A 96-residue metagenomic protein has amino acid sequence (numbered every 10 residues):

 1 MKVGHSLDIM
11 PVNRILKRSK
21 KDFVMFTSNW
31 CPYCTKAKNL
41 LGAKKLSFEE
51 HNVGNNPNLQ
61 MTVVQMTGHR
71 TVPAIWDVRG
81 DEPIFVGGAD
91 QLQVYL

Functional and structural regions predicted by a protein language model:
L7-E49: Local sequence-structure signature of Cys/Sec-based thiol-disulfide redox active-site neighborhoods
T27, N52, F85-G88: A structural signal for short, well-ordered beta-strand elements
P32, G54, Q93: Nucleotide phosphate-binding site architecture
L46-Q60, H69-R70: Thiol-based oxidoreductase modules, predominantly thioredoxin-like and allied folds used for disulfide exchange
Q60-T67, Y95-L96: Short amphipathic alpha-helix with an adjacent loop that forms part of the alpha/beta core around
M66-W76, A89: Structural micro-motif
D77-L96: Non-catalytic, surface beta->alpha helical segment in thiol-disulfide oxidoreductase systems
